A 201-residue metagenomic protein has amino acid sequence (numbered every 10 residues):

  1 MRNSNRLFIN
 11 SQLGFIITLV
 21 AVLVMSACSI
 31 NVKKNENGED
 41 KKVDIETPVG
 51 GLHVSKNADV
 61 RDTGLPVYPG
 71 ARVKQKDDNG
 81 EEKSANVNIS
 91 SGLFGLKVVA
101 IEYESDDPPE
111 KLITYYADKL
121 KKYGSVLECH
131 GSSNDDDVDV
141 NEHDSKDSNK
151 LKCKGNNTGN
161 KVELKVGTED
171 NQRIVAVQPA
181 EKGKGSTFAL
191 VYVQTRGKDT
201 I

Functional and structural regions predicted by a protein language model:
R2-Q12, C28-I201: An acidic-aromatic pocket/loop used at catalytic or ligand-binding sites
G14-M25: Bacterial N-terminal signal peptides
